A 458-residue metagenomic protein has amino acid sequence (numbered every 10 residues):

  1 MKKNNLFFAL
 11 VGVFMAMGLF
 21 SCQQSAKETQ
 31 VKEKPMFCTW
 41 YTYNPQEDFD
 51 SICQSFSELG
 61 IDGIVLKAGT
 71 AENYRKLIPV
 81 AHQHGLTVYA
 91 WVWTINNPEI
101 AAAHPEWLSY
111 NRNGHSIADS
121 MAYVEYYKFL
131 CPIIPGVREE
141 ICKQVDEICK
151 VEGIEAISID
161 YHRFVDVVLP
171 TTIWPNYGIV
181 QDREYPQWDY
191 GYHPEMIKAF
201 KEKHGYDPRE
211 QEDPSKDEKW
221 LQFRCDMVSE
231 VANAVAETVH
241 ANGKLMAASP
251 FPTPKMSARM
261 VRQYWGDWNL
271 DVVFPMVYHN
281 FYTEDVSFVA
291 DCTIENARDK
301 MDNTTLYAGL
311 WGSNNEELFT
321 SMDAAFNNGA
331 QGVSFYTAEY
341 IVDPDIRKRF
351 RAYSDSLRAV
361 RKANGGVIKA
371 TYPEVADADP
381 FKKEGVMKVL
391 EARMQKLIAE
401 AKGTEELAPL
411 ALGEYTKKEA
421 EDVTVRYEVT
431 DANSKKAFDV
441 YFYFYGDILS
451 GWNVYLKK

Functional and structural regions predicted by a protein language model:
A26-I52, A248-P252: Boundary/entry segment of secreted carbohydrate-active catalytic domains
C38-Y41, I61-A68, Y123-E139, D217-M227 (+3 more regions): The substrate-binding groove and active-site-proximal loops of carbohydrate-active enzymes, especially glycoside
Y41-E58, V137-E147, P254-W268, T293 (+1 more regions): Short, acidic/polar
P45-N73, V151-A156, W268-V273, N328-G332: Catalytic domains of carbohydrate-active enzymes, especially glycoside hydrolases
Y89-V151: Active-site-adjacent "subsite" loops/lids of carbohydrate-active enzymes
N97-Y123, H162-R209: Aromatic- and acidic-residue-enriched segments that line the glycan-binding/catalytic groove of carbohydrate-active
S158-V165, Y192-R259, T304-N314: Aromatic-lined carbohydrate-recognition surfaces of secreted/lumenal glycan-active proteins
L270, P275-A297, D302-K369: Substrate-binding cleft of secreted/luminal carbohydrate-active enzymes
